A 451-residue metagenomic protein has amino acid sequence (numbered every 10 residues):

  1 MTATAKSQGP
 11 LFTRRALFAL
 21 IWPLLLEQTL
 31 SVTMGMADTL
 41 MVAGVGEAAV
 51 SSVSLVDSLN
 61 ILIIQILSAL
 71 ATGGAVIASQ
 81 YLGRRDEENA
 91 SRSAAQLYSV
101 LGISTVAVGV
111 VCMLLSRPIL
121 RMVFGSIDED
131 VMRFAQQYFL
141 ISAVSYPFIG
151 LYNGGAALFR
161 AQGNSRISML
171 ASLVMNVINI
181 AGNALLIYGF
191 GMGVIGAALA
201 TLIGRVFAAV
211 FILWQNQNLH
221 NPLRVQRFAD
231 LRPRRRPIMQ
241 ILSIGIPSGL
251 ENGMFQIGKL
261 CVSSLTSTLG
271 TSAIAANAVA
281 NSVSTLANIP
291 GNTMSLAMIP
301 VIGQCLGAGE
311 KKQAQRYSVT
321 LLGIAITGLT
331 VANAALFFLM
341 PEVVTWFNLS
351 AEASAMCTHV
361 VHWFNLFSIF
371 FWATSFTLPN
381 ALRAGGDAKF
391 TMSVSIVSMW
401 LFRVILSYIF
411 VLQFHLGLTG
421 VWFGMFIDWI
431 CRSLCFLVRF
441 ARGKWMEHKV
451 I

Functional and structural regions predicted by a protein language model:
M1-L24, A78-S145, G189-I246, I302-S368 (+1 more regions): Short alpha-helical transmembrane segments in multi-pass integral membrane proteins
Q8-L40, G44-V45, I61-G73, I77 (+5 more regions): N-terminal transmembrane alpha-helices
A19-D38, I141, M175, G204-A208 (+3 more regions): Transmembrane helical elements of multi-pass membrane transporters/channels
T29, T33-S51, L120-E129, L185-M192 (+5 more regions): Helix-terminus/linker motif at the lipid-water interface of multi-pass membrane proteins
E47-S58, A135, F139, A198 (+4 more regions): Small-residue hotspots at the loop-to-helix junctions and early N-terminal turns of transmembrane alpha-helices
V50-V110, I149-S168, I274-M340, F371-S395: Small-residue-rich hydrophobic transmembrane alpha-helices
L62-Q65, N179-N183, A209-L213, L286-I289 (+3 more regions): Hydrophobic transmembrane alpha-helices of multi-pass small-molecule transporters
A71, I141-R160, S168-N176, A197-I212 (+5 more regions): Short runs within selected transmembrane alpha-helices of multi-pass transporters and secretion channels
